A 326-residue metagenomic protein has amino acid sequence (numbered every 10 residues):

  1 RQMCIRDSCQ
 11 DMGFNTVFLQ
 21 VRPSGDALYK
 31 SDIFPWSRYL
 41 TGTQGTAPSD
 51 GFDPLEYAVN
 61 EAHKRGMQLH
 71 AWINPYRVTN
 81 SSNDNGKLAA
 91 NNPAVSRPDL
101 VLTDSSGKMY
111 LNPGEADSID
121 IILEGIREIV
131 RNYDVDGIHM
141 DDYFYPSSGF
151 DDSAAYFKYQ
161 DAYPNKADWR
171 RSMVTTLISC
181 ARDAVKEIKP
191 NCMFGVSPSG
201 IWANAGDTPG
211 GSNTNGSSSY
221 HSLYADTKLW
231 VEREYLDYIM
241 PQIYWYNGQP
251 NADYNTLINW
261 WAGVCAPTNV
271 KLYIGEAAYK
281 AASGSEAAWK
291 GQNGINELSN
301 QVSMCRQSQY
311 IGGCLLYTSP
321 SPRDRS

Functional and structural regions predicted by a protein language model:
M3-D7, Y317-D324: Conserved small/polar residues in nucleotide/adenosyl-binding loops
R6-D26: Catalytic domains of carbohydrate-active enzymes, especially glycoside hydrolases
C9, E61, Y110-Y143: An active-site-proximal structural segment forming one wall of the substrate-binding cleft that immediately precedes
G25-I73, K166-A181, I188: Aromatic-lined substrate-binding rim segments of carbohydrate-active enzymes
S37-D50, S106-D120, Y163-M173, Q242-N247 (+1 more regions): The substrate-binding groove and active-site-proximal loops of carbohydrate-active enzymes, especially glycoside
Y76-E128: Active-site-adjacent "subsite" loops/lids of carbohydrate-active enzymes
P164-P209, S219-S285: Glycoside hydrolase catalytic-domain groove-lining segments
G284-E297, S319, R323-S326: Aromatic-rich peripheral "rim/lid" segments of glycoside hydrolase catalytic domains that contact and position glycan
